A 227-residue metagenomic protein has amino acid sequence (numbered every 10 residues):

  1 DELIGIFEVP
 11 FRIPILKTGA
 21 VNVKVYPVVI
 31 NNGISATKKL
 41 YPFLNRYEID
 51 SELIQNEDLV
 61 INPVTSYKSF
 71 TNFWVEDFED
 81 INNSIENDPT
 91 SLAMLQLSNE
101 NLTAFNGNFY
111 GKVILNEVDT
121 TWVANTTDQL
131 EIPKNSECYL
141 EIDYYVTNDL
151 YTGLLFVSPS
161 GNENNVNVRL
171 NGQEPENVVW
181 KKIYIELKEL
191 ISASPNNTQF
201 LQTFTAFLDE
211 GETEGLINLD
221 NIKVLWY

Functional and structural regions predicted by a protein language model:
L3-E8: Short beta-strand segments within Ig-like beta-sandwich modules, predominantly Fibronectin type-III
K17-I34: A short, solvent-exposed beta-strand micro-motif common in secreted/extracellular proteins
D50, Q55-L92: Extracellular carbohydrate-recognition regions
F78, T126-L150, I183-I185, I222: Extra-cytoplasmic beta-strand recognition segments
M94-W122: Short carbohydrate-recognition loop motifs
I114-Y139, S160-N171: Secreted extracellular polysaccharide-interacting domains
A124, D149-P159: Beta-strand acidic-aromatic groove motif in beta-rich domains, primarily in extracellular
I142, Y184-I217, N221-I222: Extracellular beta-strand ligand-recognition surfaces/modules
